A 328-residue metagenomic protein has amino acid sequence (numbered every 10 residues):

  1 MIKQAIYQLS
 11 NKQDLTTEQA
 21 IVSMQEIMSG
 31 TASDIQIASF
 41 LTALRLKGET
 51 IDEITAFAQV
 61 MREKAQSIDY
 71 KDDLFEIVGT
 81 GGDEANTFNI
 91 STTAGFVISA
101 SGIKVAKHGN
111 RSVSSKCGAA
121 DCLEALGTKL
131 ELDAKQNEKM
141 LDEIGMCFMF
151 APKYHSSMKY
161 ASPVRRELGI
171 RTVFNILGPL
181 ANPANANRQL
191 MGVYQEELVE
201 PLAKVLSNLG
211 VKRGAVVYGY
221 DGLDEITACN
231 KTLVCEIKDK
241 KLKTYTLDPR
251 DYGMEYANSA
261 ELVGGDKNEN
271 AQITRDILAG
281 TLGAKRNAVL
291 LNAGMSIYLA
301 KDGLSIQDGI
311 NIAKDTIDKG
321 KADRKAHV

Functional and structural regions predicted by a protein language model:
M1-T87, S101, V105, E255-L262 (+3 more regions): Acidic, glycine/proline-rich low-complexity segments that act as flexible tails and inter-domain linkers
Q8, E63-Q66, T87, G102 (+2 more regions): Glycine-rich anion-binding loops and their surrounding alpha/beta cores
D14, D83-E84, R111, A120 (+2 more regions): Gly/Ser/Thr-rich beta-alpha loop segments that engage phosphate groups in nucleotides
E18, I35-A38, T92, C117 (+3 more regions): A generic alpha-helix surface/boundary motif
V22, A56, V60, F96 (+2 more regions): Alpha-helical scaffolding segments of alpha/beta enzyme cores, especially the outer helices of TIM-barrel or partial
S39, T55-A58, Q136-M140, V217 (+1 more regions): Beta-strand segments within the central parallel beta-sheet cores of soluble alpha/beta enzyme folds
L41, F88-I144: A glycine-rich phosphate/pyrophosphate-binding beta-strand-loop-alpha-helix module
G79-E84, G109-S115, Y154, Y220-D221: Acidic, glycine-rich active-site loops and adjacent beta-strand->loop/helix elements that engage anionic groups
